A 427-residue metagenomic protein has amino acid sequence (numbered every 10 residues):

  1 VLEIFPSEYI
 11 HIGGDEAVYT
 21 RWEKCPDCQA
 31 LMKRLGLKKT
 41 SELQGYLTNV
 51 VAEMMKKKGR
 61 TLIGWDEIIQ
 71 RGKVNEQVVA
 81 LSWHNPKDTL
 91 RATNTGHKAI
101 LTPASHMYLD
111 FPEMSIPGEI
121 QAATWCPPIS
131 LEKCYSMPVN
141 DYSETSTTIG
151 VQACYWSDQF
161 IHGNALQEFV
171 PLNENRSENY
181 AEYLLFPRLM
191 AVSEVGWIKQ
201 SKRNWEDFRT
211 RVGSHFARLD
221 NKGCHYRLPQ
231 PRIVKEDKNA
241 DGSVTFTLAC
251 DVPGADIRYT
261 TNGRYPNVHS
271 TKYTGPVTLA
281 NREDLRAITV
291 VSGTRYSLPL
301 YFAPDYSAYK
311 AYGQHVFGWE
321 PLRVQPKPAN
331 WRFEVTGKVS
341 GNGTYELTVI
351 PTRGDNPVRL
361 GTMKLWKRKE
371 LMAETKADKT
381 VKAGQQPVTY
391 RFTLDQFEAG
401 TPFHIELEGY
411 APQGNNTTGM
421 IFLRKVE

Functional and structural regions predicted by a protein language model:
V1-V78, W83-G96: Active-site neighborhood of glycoside hydrolase catalytic domains
L62-E67, V74-V78, H84-T245: Flexible, acidic glycine-rich loops studded with aromatic residues
R209-V316: Short, compositionally stereotyped local motifs that mark structural "simplifiers"
D256-T260, G361-W366, M420-F422: Beta-strand signatures of extracellular beta-sandwich domains
A280-D284, N342-T344, G400-P402: Extracellular Ig-like/FN3 beta-sandwich strand-entry sites
A308-V339, M372-T393: Extracellular carbohydrate recognition and processing domains and analogous Trp-centered ligand-binding platforms
T348-D355, L407-G414: Short beta-strand-plus-loop segments that form exposed binding edges in beta-rich domains
D355-G361, N415-M420: Short coil-to-beta strand junction motifs in C2/discoidin
